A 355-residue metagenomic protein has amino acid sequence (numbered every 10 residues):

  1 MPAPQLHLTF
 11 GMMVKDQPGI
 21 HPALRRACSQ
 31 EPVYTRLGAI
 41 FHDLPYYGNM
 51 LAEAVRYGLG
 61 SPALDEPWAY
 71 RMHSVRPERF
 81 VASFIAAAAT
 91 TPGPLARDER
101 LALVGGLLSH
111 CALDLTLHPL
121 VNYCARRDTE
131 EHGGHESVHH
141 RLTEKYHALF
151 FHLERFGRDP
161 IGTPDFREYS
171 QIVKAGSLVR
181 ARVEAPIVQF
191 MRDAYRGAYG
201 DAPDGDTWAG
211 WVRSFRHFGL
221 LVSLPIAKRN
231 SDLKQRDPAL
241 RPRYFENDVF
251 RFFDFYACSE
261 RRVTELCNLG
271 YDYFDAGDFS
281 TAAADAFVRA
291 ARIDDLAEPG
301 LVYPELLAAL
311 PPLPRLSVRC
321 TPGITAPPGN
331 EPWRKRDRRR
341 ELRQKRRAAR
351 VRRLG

Functional and structural regions predicted by a protein language model:
M1-G106, C111-G355: N-terminal leader/auxiliary helical segments
